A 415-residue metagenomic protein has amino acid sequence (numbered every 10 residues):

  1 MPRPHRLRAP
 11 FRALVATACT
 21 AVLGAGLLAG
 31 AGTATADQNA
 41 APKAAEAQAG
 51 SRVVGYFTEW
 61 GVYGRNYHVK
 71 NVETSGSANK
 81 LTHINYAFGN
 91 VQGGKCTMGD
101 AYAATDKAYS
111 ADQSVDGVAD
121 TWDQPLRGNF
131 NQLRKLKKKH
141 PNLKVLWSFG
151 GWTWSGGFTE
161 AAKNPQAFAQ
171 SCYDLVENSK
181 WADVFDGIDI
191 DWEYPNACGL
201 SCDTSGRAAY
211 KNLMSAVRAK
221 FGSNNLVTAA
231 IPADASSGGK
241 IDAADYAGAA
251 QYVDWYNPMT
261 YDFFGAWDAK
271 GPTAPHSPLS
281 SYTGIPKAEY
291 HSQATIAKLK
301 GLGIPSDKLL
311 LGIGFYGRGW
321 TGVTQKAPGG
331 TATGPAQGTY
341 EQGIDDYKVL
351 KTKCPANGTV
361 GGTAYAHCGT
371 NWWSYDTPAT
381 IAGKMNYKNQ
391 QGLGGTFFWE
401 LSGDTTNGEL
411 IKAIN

Functional and structural regions predicted by a protein language model:
M1-Q38: Secretory targeting and sorting signals
T35-A49: Low-complexity, acidic Ser/Thr/Pro-rich repeat tracts that form intrinsically disordered stalk/linker regions of very
A45-N178: Glycan-recognition patch characteristic of GH18 chitinases/ENGases and related GlcNAc/peptidoglycan-binding proteins
G61-A78, A161-W181, A235-G248, S292 (+2 more regions): Short, acidic/polar
V62, K348-N415: Extracellular low-complexity, Gly/Ser/Thr-rich intrinsically disordered linkers and protease-sensitive activation/hinge
I84, W147, I190, V217 (+4 more regions): Conserved, mostly hydrophobic/aromatic
K95, G99-G117, P195-D345: Substrate-binding surface in catalytic domains of secreted glycosidases
C172-T204, D262: Active-site groove signature of glycoside hydrolases
